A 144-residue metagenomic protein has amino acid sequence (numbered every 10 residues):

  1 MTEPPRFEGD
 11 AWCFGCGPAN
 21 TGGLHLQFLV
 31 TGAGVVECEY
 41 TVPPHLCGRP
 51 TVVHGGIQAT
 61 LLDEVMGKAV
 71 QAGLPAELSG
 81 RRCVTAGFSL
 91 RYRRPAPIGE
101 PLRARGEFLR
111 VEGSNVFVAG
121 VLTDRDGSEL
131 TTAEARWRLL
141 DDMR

Functional and structural regions predicted by a protein language model:
M1-F7, A96-I98, E107-R144: HotDog/MaoC-like acyl-thioester-processing domains
M1-L46: Non-catalytic linker/capping segments at the edges of enzyme domains
G9-D10, G22-L24, G34-V36, R82-F88 (+2 more regions): A generic structural signal for short beta-strands and their flanking turns/coil linkers
E37-E64, A72: A conserved, well-ordered hydrophobic junction motif at loop->secondary-structure transitions
E39-T41, S89-R91, R105-E107, V121 (+1 more regions): Residue-level recognition of well-ordered beta-strand positions that form the cores of beta-sheet-rich folds across
M66-R103: Hydrophobic beta-strand-centered segment that forms part of the acyl-chain substrate-binding groove
